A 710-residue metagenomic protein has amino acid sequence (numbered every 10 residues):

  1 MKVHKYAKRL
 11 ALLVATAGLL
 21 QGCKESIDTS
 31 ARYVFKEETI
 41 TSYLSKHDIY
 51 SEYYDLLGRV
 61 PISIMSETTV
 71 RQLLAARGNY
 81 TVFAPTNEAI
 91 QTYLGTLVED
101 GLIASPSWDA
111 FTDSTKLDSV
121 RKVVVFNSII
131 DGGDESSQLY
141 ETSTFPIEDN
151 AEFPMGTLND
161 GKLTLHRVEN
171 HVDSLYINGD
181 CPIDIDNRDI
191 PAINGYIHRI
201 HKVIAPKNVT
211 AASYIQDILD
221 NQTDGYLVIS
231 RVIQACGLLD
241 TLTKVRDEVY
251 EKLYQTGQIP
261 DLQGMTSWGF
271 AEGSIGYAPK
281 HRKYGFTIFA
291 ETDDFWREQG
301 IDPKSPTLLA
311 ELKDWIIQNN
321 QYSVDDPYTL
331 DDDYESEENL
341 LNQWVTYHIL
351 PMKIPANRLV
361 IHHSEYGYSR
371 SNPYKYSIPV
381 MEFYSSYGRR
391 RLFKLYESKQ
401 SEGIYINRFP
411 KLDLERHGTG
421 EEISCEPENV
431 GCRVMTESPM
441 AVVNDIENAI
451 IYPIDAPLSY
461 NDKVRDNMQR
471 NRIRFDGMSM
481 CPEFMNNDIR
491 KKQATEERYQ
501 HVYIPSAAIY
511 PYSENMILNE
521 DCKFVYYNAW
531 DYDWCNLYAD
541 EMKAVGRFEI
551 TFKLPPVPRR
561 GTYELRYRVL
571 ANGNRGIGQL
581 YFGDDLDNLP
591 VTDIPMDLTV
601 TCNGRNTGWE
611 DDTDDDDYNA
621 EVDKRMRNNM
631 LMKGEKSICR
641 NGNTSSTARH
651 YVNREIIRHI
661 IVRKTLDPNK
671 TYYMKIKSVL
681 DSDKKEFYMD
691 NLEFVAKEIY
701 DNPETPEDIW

Functional and structural regions predicted by a protein language model:
M1-C23: Sec-dependent bacterial lipoprotein signal peptides
G22-W710: Mature, structured domains of secreted/extracytosolic soluble proteins
